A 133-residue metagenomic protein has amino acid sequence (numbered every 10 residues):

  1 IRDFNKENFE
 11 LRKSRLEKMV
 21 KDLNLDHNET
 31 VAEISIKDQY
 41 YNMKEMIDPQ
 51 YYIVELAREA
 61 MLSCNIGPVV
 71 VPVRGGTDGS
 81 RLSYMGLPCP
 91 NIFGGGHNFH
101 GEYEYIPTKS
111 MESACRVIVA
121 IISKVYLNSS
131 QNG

Functional and structural regions predicted by a protein language model:
I1-G133: Metal-dependent amide/peptide-bond hydrolase catalytic core, centered on the "pita-bread" metallohydrolase fold
